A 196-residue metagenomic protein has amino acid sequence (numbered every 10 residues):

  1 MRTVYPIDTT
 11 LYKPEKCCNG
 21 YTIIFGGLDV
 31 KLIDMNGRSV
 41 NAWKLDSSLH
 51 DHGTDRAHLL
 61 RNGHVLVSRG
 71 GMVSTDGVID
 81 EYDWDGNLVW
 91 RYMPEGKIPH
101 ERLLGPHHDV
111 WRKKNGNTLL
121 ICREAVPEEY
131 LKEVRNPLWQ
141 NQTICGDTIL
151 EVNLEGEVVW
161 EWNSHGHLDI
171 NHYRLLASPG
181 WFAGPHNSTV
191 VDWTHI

Functional and structural regions predicted by a protein language model:
M1-I196: Histidine-/acidic-rich catalytic cores in large beta-rich domains
